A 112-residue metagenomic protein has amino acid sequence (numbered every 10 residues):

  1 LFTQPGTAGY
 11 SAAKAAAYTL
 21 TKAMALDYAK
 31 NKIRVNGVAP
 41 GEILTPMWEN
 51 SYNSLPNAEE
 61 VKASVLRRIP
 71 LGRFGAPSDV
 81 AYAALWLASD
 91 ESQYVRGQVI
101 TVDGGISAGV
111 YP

Functional and structural regions predicted by a protein language model:
L1-A16, T21-K30, E42-I43: Catalytic loop of short-chain dehydrogenase/reductase
F2, A84-L85, R96-P112: Short C-terminal tail/terminal secondary-structure segment of NAD(P)H-dependent dehydrogenase/reductase domains
Q4-P5, W48-N50, Y111-P112: Conserved catalytic-core motifs of eukaryotic protein kinase domains, centered on the activation segment
T21-K22, A81-A84, A88: Short-chain dehydrogenase/reductase
A29, R34, V95-G97: Short, small/polar-rich loop/turn modules that mediate ligand/substrate recognition or access, typified
V35, P40-N50, A108: Short, flexible catalytic-loop segment of classical short-chain dehydrogenase/reductase
N53-I69: A short C-terminal helix-loop "cap" of Rossmann-like NAD(P)-dependent dehydrogenase/epimerase domains
I69-V80: A conserved structural motif in NAD(P)-dependent oxidoreductases
